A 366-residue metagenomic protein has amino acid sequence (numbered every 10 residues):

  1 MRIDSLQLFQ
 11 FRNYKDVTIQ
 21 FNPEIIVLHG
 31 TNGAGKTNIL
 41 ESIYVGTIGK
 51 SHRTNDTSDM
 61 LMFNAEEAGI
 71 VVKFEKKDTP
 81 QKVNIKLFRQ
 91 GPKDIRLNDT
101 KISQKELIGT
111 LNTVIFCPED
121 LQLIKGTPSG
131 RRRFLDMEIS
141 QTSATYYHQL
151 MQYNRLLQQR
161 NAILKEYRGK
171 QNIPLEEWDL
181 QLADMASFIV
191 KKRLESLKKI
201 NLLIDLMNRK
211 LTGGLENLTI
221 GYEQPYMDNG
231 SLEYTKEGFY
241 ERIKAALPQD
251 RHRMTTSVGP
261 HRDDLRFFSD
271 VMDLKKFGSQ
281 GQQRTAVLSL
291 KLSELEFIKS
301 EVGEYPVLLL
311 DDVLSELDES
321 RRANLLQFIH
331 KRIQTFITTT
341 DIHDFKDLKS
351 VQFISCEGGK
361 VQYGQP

Functional and structural regions predicted by a protein language model:
M1-T31, K170-V307, E316-S320, N324-Q327 (+3 more regions): Conserved NTPase motor "head" modules and their coupling/switch loops across ABC/AAA+ ATPases, GTPases, and GHKL ATPases
T18-R96, Y153, Y167-R168, E176 (+2 more regions): Conserved P-loop NTP-binding catalytic core
N38-I39, F134, L325: Alpha1 helix immediately C-terminal to the Walker A/P-loop of P-loop NTPases, especially ABC transporter
T47-G130, I139-T142, Y146, N201-D205 (+2 more regions): Nucleotide-state sensing region of NTPase/ATPase domains
V72, Q334-T340: Structural recognition of the conserved hydrophobic beta-strand(s) that form the central parallel beta-sheet of P-loop
K101-T110, C117-L180, D184, G364: A conserved P-loop NTPase coupling/switch region
M137, I342-F353: Short regulatory helix/loop adjacent to the ATP-binding pocket of P-loop NTPases
D311-V313: Walker B catalytic acidic pair
